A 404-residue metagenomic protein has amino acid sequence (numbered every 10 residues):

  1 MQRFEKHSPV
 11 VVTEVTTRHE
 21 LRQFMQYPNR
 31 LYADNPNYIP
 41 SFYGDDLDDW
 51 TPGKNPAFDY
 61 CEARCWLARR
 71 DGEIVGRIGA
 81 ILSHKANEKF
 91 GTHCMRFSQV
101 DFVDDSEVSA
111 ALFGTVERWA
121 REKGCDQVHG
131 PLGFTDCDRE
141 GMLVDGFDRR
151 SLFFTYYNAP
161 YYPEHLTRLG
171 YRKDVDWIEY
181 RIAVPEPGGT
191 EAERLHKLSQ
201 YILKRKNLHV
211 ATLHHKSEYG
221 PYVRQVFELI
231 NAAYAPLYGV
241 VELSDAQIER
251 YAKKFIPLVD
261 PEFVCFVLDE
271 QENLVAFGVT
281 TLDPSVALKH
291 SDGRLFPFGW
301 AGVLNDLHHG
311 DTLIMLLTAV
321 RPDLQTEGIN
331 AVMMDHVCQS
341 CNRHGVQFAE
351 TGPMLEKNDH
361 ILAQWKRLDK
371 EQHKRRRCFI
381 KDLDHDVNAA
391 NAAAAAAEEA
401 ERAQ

Functional and structural regions predicted by a protein language model:
M1-N37, D384: Generic start-of-chain signal for non-secretory N-termini
M1-V10, Y156-G239: Acyltransferase donor/substrate-recognition loop-hinge adjacent to the catalytic core
L21, I74, H84-N87, D136-D138 (+8 more regions): Flexible loop/turn segments at secondary-structure boundaries
P28-R70, I78-E88, L213-T318: A conserved beta-strand-loop-helix scaffold within acyl/acetyltransferase catalytic domains
K54, L82-K85, K289, H309 (+3 more regions): Alpha-helical subdomain
N87-G170, V175, S291-L368: Acyl-donor binding region in acyl/amide transferases
R181-K197, R377-Q404: C-terminal "cap" of GNAT-fold acetyltransferases
